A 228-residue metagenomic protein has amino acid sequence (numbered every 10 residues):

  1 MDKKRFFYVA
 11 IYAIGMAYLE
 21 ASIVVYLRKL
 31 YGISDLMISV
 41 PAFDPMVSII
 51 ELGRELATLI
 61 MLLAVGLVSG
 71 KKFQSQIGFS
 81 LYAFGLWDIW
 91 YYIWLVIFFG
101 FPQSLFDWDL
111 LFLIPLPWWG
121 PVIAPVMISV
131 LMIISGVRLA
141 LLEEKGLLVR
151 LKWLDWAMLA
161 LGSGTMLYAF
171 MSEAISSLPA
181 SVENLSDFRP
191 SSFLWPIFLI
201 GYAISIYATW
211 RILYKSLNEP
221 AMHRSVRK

Functional and structural regions predicted by a protein language model:
D2-A13, G70-L86, L148-L159: Interfacial segments of alpha-helical transmembrane regions
I14-L30, A169-E173: Alpha-helical transmembrane segments of multi-pass membrane proteins
Y26-I33, I93-L111, I175-L185: Interfacial helix-loop-helix junctions of multi-pass membrane proteins
Y31-V47: Perimembrane loop-to-helix junctions flanking transmembrane segments
A42-A64, L113-I134, S192-I197: Membrane-interface loop-to-helix entry segments
V65-F73, I134-K145, Y207-S216: Structural signal for the C-terminal ends of transmembrane alpha-helices and the immediately following loop
I89-V149: Membrane-proximal helix-loop-helix units in multi-pass membrane proteins
E143-S163, L185-F188: Membrane-helix boundary/juxtamembrane motif in polytopic membrane proteins
